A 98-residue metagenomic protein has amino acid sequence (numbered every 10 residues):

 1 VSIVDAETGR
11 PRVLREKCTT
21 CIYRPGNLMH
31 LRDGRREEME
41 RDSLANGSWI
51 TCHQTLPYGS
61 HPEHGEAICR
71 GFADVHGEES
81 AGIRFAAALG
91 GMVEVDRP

Functional and structural regions predicted by a protein language model:
V1-P98: Cysteine-centered metal-binding/redox modules
